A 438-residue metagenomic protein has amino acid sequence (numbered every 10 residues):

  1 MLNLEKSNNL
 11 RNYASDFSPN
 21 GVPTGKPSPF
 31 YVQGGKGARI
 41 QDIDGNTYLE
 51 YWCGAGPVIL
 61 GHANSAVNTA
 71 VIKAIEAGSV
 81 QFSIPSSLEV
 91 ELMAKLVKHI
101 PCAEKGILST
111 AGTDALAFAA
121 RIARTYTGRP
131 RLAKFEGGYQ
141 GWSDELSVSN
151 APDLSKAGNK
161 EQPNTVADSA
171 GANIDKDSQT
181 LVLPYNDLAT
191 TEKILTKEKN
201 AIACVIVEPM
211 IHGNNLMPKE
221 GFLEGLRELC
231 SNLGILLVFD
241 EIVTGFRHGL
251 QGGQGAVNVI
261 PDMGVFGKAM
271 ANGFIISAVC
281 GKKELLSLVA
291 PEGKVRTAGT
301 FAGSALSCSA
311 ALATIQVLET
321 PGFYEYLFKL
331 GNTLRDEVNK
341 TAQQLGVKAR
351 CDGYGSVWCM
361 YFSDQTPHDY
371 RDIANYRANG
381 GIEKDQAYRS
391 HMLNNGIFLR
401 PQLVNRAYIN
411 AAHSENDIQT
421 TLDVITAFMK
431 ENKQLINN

Functional and structural regions predicted by a protein language model:
M1-N438: Conserved N-terminal phosphate-binding loop of PLP-dependent enzymes in the Aspartate aminotransferase
